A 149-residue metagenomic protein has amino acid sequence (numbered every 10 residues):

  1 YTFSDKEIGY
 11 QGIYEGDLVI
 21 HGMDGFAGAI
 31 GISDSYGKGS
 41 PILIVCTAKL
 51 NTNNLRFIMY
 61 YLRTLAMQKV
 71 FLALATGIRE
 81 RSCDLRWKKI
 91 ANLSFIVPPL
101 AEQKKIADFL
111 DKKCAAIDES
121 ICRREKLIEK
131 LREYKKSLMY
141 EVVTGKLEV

Functional and structural regions predicted by a protein language model:
Y1-E15: Sequence-specific dsDNA recognition surfaces
L18-I44, R56, Y60, K69-A75: Short, ligand-facing micro-motifs at secondary-structure edges
G22-M23, G37-I44, I78-K104: A short glycine-rich beta-alpha junction/loop motif
S33, R81-L85, D118, E129: Short helix-capping and inter-helix turn/linker motifs at the boundaries of alpha-helical repeat units
A48-L55: Ligand-binding loop in jelly-roll beta-barrel domains
V97-V149: Amphipathic alpha-helical coiled-coil/heptad-repeat segments
